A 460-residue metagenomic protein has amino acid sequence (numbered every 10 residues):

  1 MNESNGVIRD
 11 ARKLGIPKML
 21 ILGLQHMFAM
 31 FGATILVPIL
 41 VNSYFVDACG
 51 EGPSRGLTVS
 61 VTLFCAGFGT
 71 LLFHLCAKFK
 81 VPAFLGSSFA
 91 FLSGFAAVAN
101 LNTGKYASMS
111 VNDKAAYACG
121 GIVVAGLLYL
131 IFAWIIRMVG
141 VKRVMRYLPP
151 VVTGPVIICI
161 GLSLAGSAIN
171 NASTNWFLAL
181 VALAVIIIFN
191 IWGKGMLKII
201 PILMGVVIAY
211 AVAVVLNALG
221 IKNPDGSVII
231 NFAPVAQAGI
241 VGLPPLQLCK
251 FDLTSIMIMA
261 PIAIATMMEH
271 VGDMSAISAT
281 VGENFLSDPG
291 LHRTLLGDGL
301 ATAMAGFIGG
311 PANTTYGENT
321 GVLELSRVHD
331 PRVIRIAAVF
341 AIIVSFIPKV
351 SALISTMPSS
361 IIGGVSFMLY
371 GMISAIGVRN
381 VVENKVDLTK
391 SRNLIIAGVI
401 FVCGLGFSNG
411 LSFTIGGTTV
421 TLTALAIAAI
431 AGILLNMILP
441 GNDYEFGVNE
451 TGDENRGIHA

Functional and structural regions predicted by a protein language model:
M1-I21, I221-P245, A279-E283, I438-A460: Intrinsically disordered, low-complexity non-transmembrane regions of multi-pass membrane transporters
M1-P82, S93-V111: N-terminal signal-anchor module of multipass membrane proteins
N2-S4, G32-P38, N42, A182-W192 (+5 more regions): Juxtamembrane interface elements at the cytosolic ends of transmembrane helices in multi-pass membrane proteins
T34-I35, A209-I221, D225-G306, G310: Membrane-embedded hairpin module used as a gating/binding unit in multi-pass transport and secretion proteins
N42-H74, P261-P331, E454, H459: Membrane-embedded helical hairpins/re-entrant loop segments and their flanking transmembrane helices within multi-pass
L57, F79-F91, V144-T153, K198-M204 (+4 more regions): Short, non-helical or kinked segments that cap or interrupt transmembrane helices
A96-N100, N190, N319-I334, F340-S345: Interfacial segments of multi-pass membrane proteins
N100, N112-L219, A338-E450: Membrane-embedded alpha-helical modules
